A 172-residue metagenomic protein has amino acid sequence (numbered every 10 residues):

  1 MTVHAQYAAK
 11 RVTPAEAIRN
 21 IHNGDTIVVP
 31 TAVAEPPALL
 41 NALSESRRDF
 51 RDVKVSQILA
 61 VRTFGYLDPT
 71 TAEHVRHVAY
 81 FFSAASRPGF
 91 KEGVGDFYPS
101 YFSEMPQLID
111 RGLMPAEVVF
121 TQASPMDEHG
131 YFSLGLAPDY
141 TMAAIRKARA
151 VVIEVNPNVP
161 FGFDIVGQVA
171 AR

Functional and structural regions predicted by a protein language model:
M1-R172: Conserved alpha/beta enzyme-core scaffold
